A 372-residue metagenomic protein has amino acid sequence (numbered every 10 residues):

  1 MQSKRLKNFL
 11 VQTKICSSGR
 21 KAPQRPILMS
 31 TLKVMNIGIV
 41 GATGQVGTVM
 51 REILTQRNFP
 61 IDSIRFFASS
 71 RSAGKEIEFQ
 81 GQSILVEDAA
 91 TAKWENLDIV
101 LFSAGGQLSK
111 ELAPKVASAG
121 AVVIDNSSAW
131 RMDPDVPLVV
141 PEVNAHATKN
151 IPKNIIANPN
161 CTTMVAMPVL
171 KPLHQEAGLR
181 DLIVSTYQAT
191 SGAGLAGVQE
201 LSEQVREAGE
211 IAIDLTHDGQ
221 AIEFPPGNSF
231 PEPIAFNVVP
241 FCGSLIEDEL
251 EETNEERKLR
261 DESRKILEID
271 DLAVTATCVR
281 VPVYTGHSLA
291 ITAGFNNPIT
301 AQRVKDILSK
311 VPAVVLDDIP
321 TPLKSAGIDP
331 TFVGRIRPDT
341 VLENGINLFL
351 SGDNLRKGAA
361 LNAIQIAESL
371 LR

Functional and structural regions predicted by a protein language model:
L28-I234, L272-A273, N297, L323-F332 (+4 more regions): N-terminal Rossmann-like NAD(P) cofactor-binding subdomain of oxidoreductases, focused on the glycine-rich
S229-C278: Oxyanion-binding "anion nests"
D270-R372: C-terminal active-site/capping subdomain that shapes the small-molecule cofactor and substrate pocket of enzyme
